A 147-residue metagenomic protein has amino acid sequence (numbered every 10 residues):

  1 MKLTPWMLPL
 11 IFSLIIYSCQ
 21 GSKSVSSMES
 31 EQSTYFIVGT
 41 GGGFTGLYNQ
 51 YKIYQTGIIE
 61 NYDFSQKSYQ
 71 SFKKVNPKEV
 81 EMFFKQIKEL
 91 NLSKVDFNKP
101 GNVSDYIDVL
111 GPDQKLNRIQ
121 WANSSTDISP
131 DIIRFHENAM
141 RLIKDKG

Functional and structural regions predicted by a protein language model:
M1-Q20: Sec-dependent bacterial lipoprotein signal peptides
L3, C19-G41, S65, Y69 (+1 more regions): Short, well-ordered, aromatic-rich surface patches in folded extracellular/luminal domains
I16, I87-K88, A139: Prokaryotic Sec-type signal peptides and long signal-anchor helices with extended Leu/Ile/Val-rich h-regions
S26-E29, T34-I37, L47-Y51, V80-Q86: Short linear motifs at secondary-structure transitions and domain/linker junctions
G41-K73: Post-signal-peptide N-terminal segment of Sec-exported extracytoplasmic proteins
Q55-T56, K74-V80, V109-K115: A short, structured loop/turn motif at beta-sheet edges
Y62, K67-D96: Mature extracytoplasmic domains of secretory-pathway proteins
